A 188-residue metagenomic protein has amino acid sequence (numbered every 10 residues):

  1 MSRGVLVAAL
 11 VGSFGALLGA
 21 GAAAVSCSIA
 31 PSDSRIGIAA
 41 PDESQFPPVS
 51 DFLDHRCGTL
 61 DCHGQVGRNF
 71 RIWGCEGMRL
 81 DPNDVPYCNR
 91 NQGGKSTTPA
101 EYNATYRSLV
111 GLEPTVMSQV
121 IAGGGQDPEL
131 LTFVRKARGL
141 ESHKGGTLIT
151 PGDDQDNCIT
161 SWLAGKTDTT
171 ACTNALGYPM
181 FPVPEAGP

Functional and structural regions predicted by a protein language model:
M1-S26: Sec-dependent bacterial lipoprotein signal peptides
C27-P188: Aromatic- and Gly/Pro-enriched helix-to-coil junctions and flexible linker segments
